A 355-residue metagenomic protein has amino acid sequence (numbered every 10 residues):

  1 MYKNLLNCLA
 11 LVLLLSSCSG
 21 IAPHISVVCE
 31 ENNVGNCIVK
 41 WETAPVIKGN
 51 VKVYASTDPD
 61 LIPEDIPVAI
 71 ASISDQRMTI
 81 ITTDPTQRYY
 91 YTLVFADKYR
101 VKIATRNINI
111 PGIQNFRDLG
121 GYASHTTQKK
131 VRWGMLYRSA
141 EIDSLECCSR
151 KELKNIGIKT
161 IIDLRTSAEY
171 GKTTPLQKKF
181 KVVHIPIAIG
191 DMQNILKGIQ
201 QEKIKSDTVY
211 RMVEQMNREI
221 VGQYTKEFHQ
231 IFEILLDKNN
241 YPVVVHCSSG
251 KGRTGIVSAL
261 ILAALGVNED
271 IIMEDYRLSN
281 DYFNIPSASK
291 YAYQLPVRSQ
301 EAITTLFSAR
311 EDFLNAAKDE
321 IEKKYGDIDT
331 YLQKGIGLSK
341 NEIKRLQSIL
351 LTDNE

Functional and structural regions predicted by a protein language model:
Y2-L11: Sec-dependent signal peptide recognition, specifically the positively charged N-region followed immediately by
L14-S17: C-terminal motif of bacterial Sec signal peptides marking the signal peptidase cleavage site
S19-V243, V257-E355: Cys-dependent protein tyrosine phosphatase-like superfamily
V244-S248: Residues at the beta-strand->loop junction immediately N-terminal to the Walker
S249, R253-T254: Ser/Thr-glycine-rich phosphate-binding loops at phosphate-binding pockets of nucleotides, nucleotide cofactors
